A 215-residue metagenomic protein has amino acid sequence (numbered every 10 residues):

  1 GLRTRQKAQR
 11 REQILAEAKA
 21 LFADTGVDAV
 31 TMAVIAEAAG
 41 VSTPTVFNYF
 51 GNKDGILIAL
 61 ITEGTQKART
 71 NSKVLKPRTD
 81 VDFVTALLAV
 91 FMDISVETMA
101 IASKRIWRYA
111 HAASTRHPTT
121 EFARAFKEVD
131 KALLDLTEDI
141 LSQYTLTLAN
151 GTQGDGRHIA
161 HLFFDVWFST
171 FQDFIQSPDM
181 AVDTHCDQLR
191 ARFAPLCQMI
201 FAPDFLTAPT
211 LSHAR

Functional and structural regions predicted by a protein language model:
G1-Q9, D204-R215: N-terminal intrinsically disordered/low-complexity leader segments
R11-E12, M32, D54, I58 (+8 more regions): Short, structured helix-loop boundary elements
Q13, E17-G55, A59: Helix-turn-helix
L21, Y49, E97, L136 (+1 more regions): Short alpha-helical functional segments enriched in proximate histidine and acidic residues
L60-V90: Amphipathic alpha-helical linker/stalk segments
R69, V81, T85, I101-H111 (+4 more regions): Amphipathic alpha-helical packing segments from all-alpha helical-bundle domains
V84-T120, F164-F171, Q198, A202-L206: Helical hydrophobic small-molecule/effector-binding pocket
R116-T119, D130-I159, F174-M180, Q198-T210: Hydrophobic alpha-helical bundle segments that form small-molecule/ligand-binding pockets
